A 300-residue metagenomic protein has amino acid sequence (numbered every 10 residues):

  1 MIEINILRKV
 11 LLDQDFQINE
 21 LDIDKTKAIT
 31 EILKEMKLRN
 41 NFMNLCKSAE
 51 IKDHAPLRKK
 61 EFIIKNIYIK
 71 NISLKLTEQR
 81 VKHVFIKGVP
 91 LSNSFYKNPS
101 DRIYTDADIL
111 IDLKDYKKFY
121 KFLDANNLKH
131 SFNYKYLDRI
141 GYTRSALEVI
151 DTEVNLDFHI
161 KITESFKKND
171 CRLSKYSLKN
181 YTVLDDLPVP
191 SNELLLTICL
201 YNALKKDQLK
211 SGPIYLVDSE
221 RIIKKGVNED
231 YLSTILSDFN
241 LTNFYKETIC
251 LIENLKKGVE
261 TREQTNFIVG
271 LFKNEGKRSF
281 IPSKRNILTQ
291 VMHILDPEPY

Functional and structural regions predicted by a protein language model:
M1-T105, I111-Y300: Conserved NTP-donor binding/palm subdomain of two-metal-ion nucleotidyltransferases/polymerases, i.e., the charged
